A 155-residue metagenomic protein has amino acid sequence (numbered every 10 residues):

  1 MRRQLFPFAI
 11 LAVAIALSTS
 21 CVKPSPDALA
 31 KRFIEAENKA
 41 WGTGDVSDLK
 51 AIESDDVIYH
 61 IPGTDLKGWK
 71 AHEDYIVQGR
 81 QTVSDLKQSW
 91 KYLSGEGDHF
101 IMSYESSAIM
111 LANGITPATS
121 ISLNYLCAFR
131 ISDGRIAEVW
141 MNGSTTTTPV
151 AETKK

Functional and structural regions predicted by a protein language model:
M1-A9: Bacterial N-terminal signal peptides that target proteins for export
F8-S18: Bacterial N-terminal signal peptides
L17-A51, D55, T153-K155: Short, low-complexity N-terminal intrinsically disordered segments enriched in polar/charged residues
A28, V46-G97: A solvent-exposed, acidic/Ser-Thr-rich amphipathic alpha-helical stretch
D85-S89, S120-L126: Short, surface-exposed coil-to-beta transition loops
G97-M110: A short hydrophobic beta-strand element
A108-A112, I131-D133: Beta-strand elements of well-folded, non-transmembrane domains
S122-E152: Short beta-strand edge/turn micro-motifs at domain boundaries
